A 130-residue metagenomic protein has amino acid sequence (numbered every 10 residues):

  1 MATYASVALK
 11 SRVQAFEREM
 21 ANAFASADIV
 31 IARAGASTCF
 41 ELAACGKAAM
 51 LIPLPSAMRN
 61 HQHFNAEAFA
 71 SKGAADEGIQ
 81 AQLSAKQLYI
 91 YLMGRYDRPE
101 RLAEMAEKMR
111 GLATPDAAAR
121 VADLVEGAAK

Functional and structural regions predicted by a protein language model:
M1-K130: Nucleotide-activated sugar donor-binding and catalytic core shared by glycosyltransferases and related lipid-linked
